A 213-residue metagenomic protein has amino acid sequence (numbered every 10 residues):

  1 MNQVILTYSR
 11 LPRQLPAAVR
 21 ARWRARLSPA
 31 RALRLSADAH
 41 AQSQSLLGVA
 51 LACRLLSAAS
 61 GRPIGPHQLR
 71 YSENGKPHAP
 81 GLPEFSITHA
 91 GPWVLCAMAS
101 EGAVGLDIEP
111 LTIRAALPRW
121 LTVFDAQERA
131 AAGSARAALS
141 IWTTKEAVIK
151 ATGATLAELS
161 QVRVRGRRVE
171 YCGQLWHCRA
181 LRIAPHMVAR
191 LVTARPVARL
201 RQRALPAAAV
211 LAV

Functional and structural regions predicted by a protein language model:
M1-V213: Core catalytic alpha/beta fold that binds nucleotide/phospho-ligands
